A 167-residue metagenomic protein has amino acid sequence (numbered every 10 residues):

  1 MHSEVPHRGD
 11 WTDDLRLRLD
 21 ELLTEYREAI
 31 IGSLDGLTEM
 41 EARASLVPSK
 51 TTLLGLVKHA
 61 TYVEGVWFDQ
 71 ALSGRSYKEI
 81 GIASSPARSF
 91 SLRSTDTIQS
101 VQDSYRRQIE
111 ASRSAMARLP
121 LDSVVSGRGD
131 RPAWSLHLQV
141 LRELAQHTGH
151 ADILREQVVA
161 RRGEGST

Functional and structural regions predicted by a protein language model:
M1-G9, R16-D35, E39-A87, G127-T167: Short, contiguous alpha-helical
D14-L19, I98-Q102: Active-site rim elements
A87-V125, S135-V140: Acidic/histidine-rich alpha-helical segments that form the ligand environment of transition-metal centers
